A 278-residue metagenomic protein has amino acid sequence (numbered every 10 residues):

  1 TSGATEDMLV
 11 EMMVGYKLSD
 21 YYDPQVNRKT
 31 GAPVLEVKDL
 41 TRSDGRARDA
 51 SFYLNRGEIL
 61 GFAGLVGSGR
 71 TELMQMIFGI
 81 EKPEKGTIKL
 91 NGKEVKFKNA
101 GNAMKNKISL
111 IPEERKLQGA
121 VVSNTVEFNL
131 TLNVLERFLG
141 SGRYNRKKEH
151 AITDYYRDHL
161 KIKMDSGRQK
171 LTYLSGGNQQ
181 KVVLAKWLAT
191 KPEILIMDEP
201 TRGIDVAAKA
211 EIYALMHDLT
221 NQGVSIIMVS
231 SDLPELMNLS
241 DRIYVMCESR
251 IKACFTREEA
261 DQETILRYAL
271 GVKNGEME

Functional and structural regions predicted by a protein language model:
T1-E278: Glycine-rich phosphate-binding loops of nucleotide-dependent enzymes
